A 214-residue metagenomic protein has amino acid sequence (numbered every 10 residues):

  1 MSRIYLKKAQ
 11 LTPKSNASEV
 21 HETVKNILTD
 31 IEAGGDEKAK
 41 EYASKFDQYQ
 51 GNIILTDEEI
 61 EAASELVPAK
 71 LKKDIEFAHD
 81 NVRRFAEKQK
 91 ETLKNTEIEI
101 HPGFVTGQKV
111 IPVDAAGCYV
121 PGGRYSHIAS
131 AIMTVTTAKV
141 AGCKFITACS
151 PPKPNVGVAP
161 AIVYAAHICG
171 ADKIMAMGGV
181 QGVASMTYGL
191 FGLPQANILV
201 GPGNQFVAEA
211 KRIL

Functional and structural regions predicted by a protein language model:
M1-D114: N-terminal Rossmann-like NAD(P)+-binding subdomain of aldehyde/semialdehyde dehydrogenases
M1-K8, P160-A176: Active-site-proximal helix-loop elements at catalytic-domain edges
I27-L28, P121-Y125, T147-K153, G170-M177 (+1 more regions): Flexible, glycine/proline-enriched loop segments at strand-loop-helix junctions that form or flank small-ligand binding
T92-N95, I111-A115, I128, A141-I146 (+3 more regions): Short coil/turn connectors at secondary-structure junctions
E99-Y164: Conserved small-residue-rich beta-alpha loop and adjacent elements that most often cradle the phosphate/pyrophosphate
M133-V135, V163-A166, F191-G192, I213-L214: Short, solvent-exposed amphipathic alpha-helical segments in soluble enzyme and RNA/protein-processing domains
G170-L214: Conserved NAD(P)+-binding/catalytic subdomain of aldehyde/semialdehyde dehydrogenases
